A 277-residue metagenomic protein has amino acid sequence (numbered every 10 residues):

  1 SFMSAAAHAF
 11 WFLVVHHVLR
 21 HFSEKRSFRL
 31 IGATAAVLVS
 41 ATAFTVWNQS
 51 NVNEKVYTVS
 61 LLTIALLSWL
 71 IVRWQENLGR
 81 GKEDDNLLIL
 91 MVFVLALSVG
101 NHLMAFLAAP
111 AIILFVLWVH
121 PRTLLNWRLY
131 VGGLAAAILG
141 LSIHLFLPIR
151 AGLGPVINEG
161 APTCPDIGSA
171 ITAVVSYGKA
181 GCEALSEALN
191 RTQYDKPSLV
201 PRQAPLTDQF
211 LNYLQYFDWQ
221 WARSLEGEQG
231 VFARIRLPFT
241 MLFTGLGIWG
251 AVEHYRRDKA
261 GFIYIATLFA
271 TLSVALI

Functional and structural regions predicted by a protein language model:
S1-S4, F22, R26, V37-L61 (+4 more regions): Aromatic- and kink-enriched transmembrane "portal" helix at the membrane-lumen/periplasm boundary that abuts
F2-E24, L66-L70, G245-E253: Transmembrane-helix motifs of polytopic, lipid-linked glycan transferases
L19-S27, I31, S50, V59 (+3 more regions): Membrane-interface transmembrane helices that cradle and orient dolichyl/undecaprenyl
L62, I89-L90, L103-W118: Transmembrane-embedded, aromatic-rich helix segments that form part of the hydrophobic channel/pocket engaging
Q75-E76, A108-I138: Perimembrane helix-loop-helix junctions
E83-N86, R122-A136, A151, A260-F262: Membrane-interfacial entry segments at the cytosolic side of transmembrane helices
L139-D208: Aromatic-rich transmembrane-lumenal/periplasmic boundary elements in polytopic membrane proteins
R236-K259: Hydrophobic, aromatic-rich transmembrane alpha-helices and their immediate juxtamembrane boundary segments
